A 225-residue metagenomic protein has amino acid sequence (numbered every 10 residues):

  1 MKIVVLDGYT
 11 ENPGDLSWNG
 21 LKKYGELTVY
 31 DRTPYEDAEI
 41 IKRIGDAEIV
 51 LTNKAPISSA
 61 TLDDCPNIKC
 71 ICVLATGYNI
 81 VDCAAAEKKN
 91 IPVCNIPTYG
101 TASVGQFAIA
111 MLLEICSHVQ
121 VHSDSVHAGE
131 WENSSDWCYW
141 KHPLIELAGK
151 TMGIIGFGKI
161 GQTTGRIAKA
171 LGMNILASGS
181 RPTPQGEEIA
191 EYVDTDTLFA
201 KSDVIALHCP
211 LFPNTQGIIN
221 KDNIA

Functional and structural regions predicted by a protein language model:
M1-I49, G172-L176: N-terminal glycine-/charge-rich "phosphate-binding" loop or analogous flexible N-terminal tail
G14, C138-A225: Rossmann-like dinucleotide/phosphate-binding beta-alpha-beta segment
D31, L74-A75, I91-A102, G179: Short beta->alpha connector loops at strand-helix junctions that form conserved, small/polar/Pro-enriched
A47, C65-I68, K201-S202: An anion/phosphate-binding loop that grips the pyrophosphate of nucleotide cofactors and donors
P56-I68, A85, N214-A225: Rossmann-fold NAD(P) dinucleotide-binding segment
N79-K89: Rossmann-fold NAD(P)-binding glycine/threonine-rich loop
K89, P97-T151: Phosphate-binding beta-alpha-beta segment of Rossmann-like dinucleotide-binding domains, i.e., the NAD(P)
